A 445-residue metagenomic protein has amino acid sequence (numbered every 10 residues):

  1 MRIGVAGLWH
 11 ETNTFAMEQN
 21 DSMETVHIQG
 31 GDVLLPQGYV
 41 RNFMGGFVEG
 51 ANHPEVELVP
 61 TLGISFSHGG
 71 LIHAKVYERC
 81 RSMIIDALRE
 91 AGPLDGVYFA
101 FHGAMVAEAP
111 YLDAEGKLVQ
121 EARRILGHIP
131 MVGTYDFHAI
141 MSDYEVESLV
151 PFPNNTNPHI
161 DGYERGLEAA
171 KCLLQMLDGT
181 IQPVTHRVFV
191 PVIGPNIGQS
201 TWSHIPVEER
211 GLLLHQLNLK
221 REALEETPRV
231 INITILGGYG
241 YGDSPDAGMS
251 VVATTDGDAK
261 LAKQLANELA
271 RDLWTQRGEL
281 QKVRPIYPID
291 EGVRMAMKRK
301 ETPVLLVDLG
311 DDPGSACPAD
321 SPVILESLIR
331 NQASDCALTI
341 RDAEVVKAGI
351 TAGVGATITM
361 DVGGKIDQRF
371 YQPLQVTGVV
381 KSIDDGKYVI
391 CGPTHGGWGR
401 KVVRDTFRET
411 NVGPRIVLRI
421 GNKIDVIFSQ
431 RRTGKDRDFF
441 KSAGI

Functional and structural regions predicted by a protein language model:
M1-H53: N-terminal amphipathic/basic leader segments beginning at the initiator methionine
G4, W9-E11, T25, A74-R81 (+3 more regions): Active-site histidine-anchored catalytic micro-motif
F15-Q19, I72, A109-Y111, S142-E147 (+6 more regions): Short acidic, glycine/serine/threonine-rich loops at helix termini
V48-V76, C80-L88: Low-complexity, highly charged intrinsically disordered N-terminal segments that act as targeting/localization
H53-V56, P60, D86-D95, G292-V304: Glycine-rich phosphate/diphosphate-binding loops that line cofactor/substrate pockets in enzymes
H159, Y163-L219: Conserved anion/nucleotide-ligand pocket segment
I197-R431: Hard-cation-handling environments
I424-I445: A C-terminal functional module that forms or caps the active site or interfaces directly with catalytic machinery
